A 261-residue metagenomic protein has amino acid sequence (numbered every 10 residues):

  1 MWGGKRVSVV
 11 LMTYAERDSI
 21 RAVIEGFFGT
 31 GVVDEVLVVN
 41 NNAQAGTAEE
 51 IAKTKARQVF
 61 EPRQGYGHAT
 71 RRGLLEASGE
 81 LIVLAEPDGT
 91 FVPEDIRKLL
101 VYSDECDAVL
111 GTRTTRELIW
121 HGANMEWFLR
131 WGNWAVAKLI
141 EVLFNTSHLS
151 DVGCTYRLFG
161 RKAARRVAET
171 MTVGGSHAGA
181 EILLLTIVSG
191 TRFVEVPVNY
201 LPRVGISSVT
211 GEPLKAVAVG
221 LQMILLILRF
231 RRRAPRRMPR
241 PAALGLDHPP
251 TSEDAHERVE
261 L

Functional and structural regions predicted by a protein language model:
M1-V7, D18, T146, T170-L261: Hydrophobic helical membrane-anchoring modules
G4-V7, F27-V38, A56-R57: Short loop->beta transition adjacent to catalytic acidic/histidine clusters or analogous donor-positioning motifs
A15-G29: Short, well-formed alpha-helical segments that are part of the catalytic scaffolds of diverse glycosyltransferases
E16-S19, A43, Y66: Donor nucleotide-sugar binding loop of glycosyltransferases
N40-A48: A conserved acidic beta->alpha catalytic loop
A45-G46, A85-Y102: Acidic donor-binding/catalytic loop of UDP-sugar-dependent glycosyltransferases, especially processive GT2
P62-Q64, H68-E76, E94-T172, R203-P213 (+2 more regions): Acceptor/aglycone-binding surface of glycosyltransferases and processive sugar-polymer synthases
I82: Short aromatic/hydrophobic "clamp" motif used to bind/position activated sugar donors
